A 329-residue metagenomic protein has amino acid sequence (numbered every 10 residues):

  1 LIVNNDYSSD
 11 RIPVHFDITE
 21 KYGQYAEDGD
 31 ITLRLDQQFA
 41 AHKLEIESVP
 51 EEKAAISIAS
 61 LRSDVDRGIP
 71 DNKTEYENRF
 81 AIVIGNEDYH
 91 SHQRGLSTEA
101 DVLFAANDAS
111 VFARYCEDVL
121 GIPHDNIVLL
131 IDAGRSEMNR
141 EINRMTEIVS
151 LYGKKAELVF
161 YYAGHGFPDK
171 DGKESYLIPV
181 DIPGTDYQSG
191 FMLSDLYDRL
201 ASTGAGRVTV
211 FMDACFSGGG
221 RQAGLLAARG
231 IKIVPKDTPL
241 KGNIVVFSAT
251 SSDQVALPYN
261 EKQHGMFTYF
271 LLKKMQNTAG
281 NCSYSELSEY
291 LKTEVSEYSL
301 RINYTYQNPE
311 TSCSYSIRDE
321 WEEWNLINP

Functional and structural regions predicted by a protein language model:
L1-P329: Cysteine endopeptidase catalytic domains of the caspase/legumain-like
